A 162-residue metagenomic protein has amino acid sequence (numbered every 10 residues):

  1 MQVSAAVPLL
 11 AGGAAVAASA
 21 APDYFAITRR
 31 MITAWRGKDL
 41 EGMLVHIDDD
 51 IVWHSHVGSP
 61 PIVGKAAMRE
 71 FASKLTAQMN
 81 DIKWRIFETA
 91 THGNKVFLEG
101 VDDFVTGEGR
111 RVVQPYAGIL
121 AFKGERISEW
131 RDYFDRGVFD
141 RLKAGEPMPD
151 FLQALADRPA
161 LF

Functional and structural regions predicted by a protein language model:
M1-V3: Bacterial N-terminal signal peptides that target proteins for export
A5-S19, D23, E70-F162: A beta-strand edge to alpha-helix "cap/lid" segment located at domain peripheries
A6, I32, V57: Generic anion/oxyanion-binding catalytic loop in active/binding sites
A20-D23, W35, P60: Alpha-helix N-cap/loop-to-helix boundary motif
F25-H46: Short acidic-aromatic low-complexity motifs
T28, L44, I51, V96-L98 (+1 more regions): Hydrophobic aliphatic residue packing
L40-V45, D49-G93: A solvent-exposed, acidic/Ser-Thr-rich amphipathic alpha-helical stretch
